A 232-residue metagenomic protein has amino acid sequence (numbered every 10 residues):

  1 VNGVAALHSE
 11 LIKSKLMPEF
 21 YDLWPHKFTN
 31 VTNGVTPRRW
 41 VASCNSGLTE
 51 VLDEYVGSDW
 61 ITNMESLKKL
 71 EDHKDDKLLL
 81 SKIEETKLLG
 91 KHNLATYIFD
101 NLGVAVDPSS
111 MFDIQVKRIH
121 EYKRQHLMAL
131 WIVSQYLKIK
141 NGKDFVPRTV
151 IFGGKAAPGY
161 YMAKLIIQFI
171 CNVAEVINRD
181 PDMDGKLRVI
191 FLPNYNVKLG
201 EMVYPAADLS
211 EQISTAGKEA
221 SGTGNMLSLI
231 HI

Functional and structural regions predicted by a protein language model:
N2-D59, T96-F99, Q115-D144: Segments forming glycine/polar-rich beta-alpha architectures that bind adenosine-containing cofactors
V41-A105, S109-F112: Extended, charge-enriched "interface" segments that sit outside catalytic cores
H92-G200, T215: Long, K/E/R/D-enriched contiguous segments that form extended
P205-T215: Acidic donor-binding loop of glycosyltransferase active sites
A216-G222: Nucleotide-sugar-dependent
M226-L227: Short alpha-helical segment that forms part of, or immediately flanks, the ligand-binding pocket in carbohydrate-active
I230-I232: Conserved small/polar residues in nucleotide/adenosyl-binding loops
